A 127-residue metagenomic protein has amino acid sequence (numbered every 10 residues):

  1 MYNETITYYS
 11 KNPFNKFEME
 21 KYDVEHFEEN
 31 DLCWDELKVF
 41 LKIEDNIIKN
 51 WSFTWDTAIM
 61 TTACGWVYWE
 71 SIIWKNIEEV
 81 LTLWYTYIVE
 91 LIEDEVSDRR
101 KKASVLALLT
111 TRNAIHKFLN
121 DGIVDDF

Functional and structural regions predicted by a protein language model:
M1-E20, V24-H26, K49, K75-F127: C-terminal binding/interaction regions
N12, E44, T61-G65, L81: N-terminal cap/leader regions of alpha/beta-hydrolase-fold enzymes, predominantly small-molecule hydrolases
K21, W34-E36, I48, A63: Short connector loops at helix/strand junctions that flank enzyme active sites, especially segments positioning acidic
N30, D35-D45: Short beta-strand elements
K42, N46, W51-M60: A short interface-forming secondary-structure element
W55-A63, D98-V105: Short, conserved micro-motifs enriched in small and acidic residues
M60-E78: Alpha-helical support elements that line or immediately flank enzyme active sites and cofactor-binding pockets
